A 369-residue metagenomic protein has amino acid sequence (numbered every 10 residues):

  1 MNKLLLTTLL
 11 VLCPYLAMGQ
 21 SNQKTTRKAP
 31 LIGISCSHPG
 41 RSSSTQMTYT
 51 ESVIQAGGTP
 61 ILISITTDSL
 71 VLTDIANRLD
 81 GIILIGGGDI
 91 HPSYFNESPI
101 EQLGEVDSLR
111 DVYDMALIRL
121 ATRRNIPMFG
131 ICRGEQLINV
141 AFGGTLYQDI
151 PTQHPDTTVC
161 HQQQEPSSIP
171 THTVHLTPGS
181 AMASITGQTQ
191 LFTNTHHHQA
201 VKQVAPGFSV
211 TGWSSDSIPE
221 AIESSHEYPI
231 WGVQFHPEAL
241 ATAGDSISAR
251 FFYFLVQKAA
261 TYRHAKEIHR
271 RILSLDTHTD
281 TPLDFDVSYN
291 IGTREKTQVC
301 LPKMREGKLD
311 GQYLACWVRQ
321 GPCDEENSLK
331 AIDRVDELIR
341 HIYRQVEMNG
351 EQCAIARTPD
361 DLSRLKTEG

Functional and structural regions predicted by a protein language model:
N2-L5, A17-I131, N139-V140, G144-Y147 (+5 more regions): N-terminal beta1-alpha1 cap of cysteine-dependent amidohydrolase-like domains
T7-Y15: Bacterial N-terminal signal peptides
L31-I34, I61-L62, G81-L84, F129-G130 (+6 more regions): Structural recognition of the beta-strand scaffold that forms the well-ordered cores of secreted hydrolase catalytic
T66-L72, T195, T297-Q298, P359: Structural motif corresponding to alpha-helix initiation and N-cap regions
G88, E135, P237, T279 (+1 more regions): Active-site metal-binding loops of divalent metal-dependent hydrolases
G207, S225-I230, T367-E368: Beta-strand-turn-beta hairpins that frame and shape the catalytic cleft of phosphate-ester-processing enzymes
P229-A241: Short helix/strand-capping connector loops at secondary-structure junctions
H264-G369: N-terminal hydrophobic targeting/anchoring segments and the immediately downstream early-domain regions of hydrolases
